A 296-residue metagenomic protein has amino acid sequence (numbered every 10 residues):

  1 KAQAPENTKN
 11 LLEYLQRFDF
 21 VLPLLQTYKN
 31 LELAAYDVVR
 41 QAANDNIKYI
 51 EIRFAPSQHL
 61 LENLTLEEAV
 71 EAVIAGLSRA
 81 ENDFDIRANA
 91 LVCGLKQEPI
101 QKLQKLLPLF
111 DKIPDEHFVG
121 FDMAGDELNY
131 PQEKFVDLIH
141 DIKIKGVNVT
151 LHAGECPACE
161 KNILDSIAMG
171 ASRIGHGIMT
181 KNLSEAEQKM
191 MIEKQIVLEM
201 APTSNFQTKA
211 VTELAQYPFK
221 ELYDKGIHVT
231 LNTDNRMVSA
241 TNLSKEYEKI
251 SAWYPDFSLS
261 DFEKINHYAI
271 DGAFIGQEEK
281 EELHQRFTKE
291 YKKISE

Functional and structural regions predicted by a protein language model:
K1-V147, E155-M169, R173, M179-E296: Metal-cofactor-binding active-site regions of metalloenzymes
H152: Short HxH-centered metal-ligating active-site micro-motif
